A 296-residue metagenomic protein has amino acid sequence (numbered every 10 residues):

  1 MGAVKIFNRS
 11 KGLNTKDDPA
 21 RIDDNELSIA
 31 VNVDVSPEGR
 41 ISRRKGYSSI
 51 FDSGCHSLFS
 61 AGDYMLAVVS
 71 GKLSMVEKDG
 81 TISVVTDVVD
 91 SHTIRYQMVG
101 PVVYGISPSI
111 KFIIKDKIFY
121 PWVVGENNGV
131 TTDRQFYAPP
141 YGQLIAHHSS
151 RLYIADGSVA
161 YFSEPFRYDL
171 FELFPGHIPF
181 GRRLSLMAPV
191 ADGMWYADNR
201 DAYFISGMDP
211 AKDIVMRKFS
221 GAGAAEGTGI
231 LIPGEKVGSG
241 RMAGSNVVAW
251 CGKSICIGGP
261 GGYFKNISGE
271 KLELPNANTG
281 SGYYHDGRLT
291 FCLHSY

Functional and structural regions predicted by a protein language model:
M1-T81, T131-F204, M208-D209, L293-Y296: N-terminal beta-propeller domains
K5-S10, R182-Y296: Beta-sheet-dominated scaffold domains
F51-F59, V88-P101, G129-S149, G181-P189 (+2 more regions): Repeated scaffold domains used in trafficking and secretory/extracellular systems, primarily beta-propellers
M65, V103-G105, M194, V247: Hydrophobic beta-strand segments that make up the repeating blades of beta-propeller and related beta-repeat
V69, E77-D79, S107-S109, I114-I118 (+4 more regions): Short acidic-glycine loop/turn motifs at beta-strand connectors
L73-S74, G80-S83, K111-F112, F119-P121 (+3 more regions): Short, surface-exposed beta-strand-loop junctions and turns on beta-sheet-rich folds
S83-D87, P121-E126, E172-P175, D213-S220 (+1 more regions): Beta-propeller fold detector
R95-N127: Hydrophobic or amphipathic alpha-helical targeting/insertion segments
